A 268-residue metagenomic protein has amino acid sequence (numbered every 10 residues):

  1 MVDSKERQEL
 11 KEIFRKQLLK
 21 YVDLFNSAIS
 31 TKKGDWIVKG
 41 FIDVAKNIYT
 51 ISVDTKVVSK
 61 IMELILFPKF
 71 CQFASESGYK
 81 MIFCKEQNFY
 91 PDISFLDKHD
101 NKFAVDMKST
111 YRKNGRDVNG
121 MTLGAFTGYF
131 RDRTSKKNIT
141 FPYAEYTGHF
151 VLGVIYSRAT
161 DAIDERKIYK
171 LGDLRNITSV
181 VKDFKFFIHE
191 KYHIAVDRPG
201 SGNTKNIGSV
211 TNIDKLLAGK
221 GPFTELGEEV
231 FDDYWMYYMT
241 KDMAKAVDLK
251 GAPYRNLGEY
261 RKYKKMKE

Functional and structural regions predicted by a protein language model:
M1-C84, N88-F89, S109-E268: Nucleic-acid endonuclease domains
D54, D97-H99: Residue-level detector of alpha-helix boundary/anchor positions
I93-F95, F103-S109: Conserved catalytic cores of phosphodiester-cleaving nucleases, focusing on short active-site segments
D100-F103, H149-F150: Conserved active-site beta-strand-loop modules that form the wall/rim of enzyme catalytic pockets and either contain
